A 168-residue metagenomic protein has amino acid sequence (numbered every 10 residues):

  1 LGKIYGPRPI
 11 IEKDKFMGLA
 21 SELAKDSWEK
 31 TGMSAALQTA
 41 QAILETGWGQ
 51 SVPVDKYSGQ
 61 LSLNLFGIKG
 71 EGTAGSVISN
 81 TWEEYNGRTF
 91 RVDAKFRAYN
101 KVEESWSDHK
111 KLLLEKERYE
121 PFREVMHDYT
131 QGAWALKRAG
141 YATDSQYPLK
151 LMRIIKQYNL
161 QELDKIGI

Functional and structural regions predicted by a protein language model:
L1-I168: Catalytic cores of secreted/periplasmic lytic hydrolases that degrade extracellular macromolecules
